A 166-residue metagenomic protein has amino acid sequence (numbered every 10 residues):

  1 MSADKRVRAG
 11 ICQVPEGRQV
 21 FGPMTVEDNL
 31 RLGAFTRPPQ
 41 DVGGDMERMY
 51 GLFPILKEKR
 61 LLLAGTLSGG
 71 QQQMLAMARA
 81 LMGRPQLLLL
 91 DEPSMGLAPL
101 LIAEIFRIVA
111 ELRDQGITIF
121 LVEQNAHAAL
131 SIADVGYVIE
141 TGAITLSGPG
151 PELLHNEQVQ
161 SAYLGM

Functional and structural regions predicted by a protein language model:
M1-D4, V26-G44, L52-K57, M166: ABC-type ATPase nucleotide-binding domains, specifically the catalytic core motifs of the NBD
L63-L67: Conserved ABC ATPase signature
M77: Hydrophobic anchor residue at the start of the ABC signature
A80-L81: ABC ATPase C-loop
R84: Conserved catalytic motifs of ABC-family nucleotide-binding domains
L88-E92: Catalytic Walker B motif of ABC-type/P-loop ATPase nucleotide-binding domains
I102-Q115: Helical segment within the ABC ATPase nucleotide-binding domain
V135, S147: Short, glycine/charged-rich "phosphate-handling" switch motifs in NTP-dependent and phosphotransfer domains
